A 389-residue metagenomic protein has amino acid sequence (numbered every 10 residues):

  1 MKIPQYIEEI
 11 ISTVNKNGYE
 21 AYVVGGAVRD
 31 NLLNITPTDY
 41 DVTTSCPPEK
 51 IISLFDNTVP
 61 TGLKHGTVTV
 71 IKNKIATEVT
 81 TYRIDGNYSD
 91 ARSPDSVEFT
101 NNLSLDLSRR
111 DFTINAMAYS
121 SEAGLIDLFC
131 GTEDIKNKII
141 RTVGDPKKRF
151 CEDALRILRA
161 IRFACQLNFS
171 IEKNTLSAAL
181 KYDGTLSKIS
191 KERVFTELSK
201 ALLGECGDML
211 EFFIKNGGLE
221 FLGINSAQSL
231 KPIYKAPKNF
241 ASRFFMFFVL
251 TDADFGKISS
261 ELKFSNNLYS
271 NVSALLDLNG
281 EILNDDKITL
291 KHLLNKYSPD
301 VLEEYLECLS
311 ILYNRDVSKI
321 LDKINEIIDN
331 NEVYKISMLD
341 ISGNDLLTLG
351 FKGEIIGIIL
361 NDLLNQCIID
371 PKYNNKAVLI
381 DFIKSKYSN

Functional and structural regions predicted by a protein language model:
M1-N389: Catalytic cores of the polymerase beta-like nucleotidyltransferase superfamily and closely associated nucleotide
